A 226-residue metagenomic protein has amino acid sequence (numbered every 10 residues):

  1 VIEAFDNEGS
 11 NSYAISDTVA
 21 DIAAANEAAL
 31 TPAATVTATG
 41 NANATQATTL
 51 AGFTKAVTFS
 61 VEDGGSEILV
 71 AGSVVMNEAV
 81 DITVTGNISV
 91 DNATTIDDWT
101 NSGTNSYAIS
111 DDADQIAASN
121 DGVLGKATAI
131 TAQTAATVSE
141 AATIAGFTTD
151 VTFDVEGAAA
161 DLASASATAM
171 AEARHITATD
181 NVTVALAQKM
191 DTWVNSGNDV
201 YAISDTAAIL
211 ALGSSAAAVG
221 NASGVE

Functional and structural regions predicted by a protein language model:
V1-E226: Solvent-exposed, low-complexity segments and loops of surface/extracellular structural proteins
